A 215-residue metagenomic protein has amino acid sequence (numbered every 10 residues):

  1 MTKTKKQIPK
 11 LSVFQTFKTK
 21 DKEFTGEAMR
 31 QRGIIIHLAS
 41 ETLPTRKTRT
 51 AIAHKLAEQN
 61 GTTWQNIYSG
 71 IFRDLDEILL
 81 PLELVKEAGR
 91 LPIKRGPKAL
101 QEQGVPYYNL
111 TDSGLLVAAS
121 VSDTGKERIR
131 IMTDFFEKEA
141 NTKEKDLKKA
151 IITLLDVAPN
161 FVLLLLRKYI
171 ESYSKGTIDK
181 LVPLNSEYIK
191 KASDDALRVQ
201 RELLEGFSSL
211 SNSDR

Functional and structural regions predicted by a protein language model:
T2-K47: Short alpha-helical segments that sit at the start of domains
A28, R49, I67-I71, A99-Y108: Glycine-rich, flexible loop segments associated with nucleotide phosphate handling
P44-Q65: Short acidic, hydrophobic short linear motifs in intrinsically disordered regions
T62-G89: Short amphipathic alpha-helical interaction segments
Y68-D76, P97, V157-P159, L163: Compact, well-ordered interaction domains used in eukaryotic information-processing assemblies
E83-Q101: Beta-hairpin "wing" of winged helix-turn-helix
A99-D134: Short, amphipathic alpha-helical interaction segments positioned at domain boundaries
E127-R215: Exposed, interaction-prone assembly regions rather than primary DNA-binding/catalytic cores
